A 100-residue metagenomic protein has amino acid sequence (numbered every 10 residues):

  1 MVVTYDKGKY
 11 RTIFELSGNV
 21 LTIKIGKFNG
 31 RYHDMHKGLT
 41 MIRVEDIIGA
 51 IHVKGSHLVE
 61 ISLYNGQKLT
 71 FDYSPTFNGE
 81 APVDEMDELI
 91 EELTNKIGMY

Functional and structural regions predicted by a protein language model:
V2-T12, D34-M41, E45-Y100: Acidic, Ser/Thr- and proline-rich intrinsically disordered linker/docking segments of eukaryotic scaffolds
K9-K24: Polybasic phosphoinositide-binding surfaces of eukaryotic membrane-targeting domains
G18-V20, K27-N29, I47: Short, charged/polar surface micro-motifs in flexible loops or helix N-caps
I25-H36: Glycine- and small hydrophobic-rich membrane-insertion segments that are intrinsically disordered in solution
